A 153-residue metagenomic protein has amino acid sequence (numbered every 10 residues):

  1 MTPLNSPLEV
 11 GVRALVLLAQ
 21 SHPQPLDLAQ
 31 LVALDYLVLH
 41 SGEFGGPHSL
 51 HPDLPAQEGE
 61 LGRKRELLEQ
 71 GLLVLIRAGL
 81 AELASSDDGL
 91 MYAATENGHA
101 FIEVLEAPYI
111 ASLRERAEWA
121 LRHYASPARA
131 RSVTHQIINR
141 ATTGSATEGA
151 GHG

Functional and structural regions predicted by a protein language model:
M1-D53, E58-G59: Short, amphipathic alpha-helical interface elements at domain boundaries that mediate macromolecular binding
M1-R13, L67, S112-L113, G144-G153: Eukaryotic partner-binding/assembly regions in large regulatory complexes
L4, L61-R65, E69, D88: Amphipathic, non-membrane alpha-helical segments in soluble helical-bundle scaffolds
L4-N5, E9-V10, E43, E58 (+2 more regions): Intrinsically disordered, low-complexity, basic-enriched segments
L18-S21, V38, L75, L105 (+1 more regions): Generic structural signal for hydrophobic core residues of well-folded globular domains
L67-G79: Basic amphipathic alpha-helical segments that dock to polyanions
L83-A107: Accessory beta->alpha helical hairpin/"wing" motif in late/C-terminal subdomains of nucleic-acid enzymes
E106-G153: Exposed, interaction-prone assembly regions rather than primary DNA-binding/catalytic cores
